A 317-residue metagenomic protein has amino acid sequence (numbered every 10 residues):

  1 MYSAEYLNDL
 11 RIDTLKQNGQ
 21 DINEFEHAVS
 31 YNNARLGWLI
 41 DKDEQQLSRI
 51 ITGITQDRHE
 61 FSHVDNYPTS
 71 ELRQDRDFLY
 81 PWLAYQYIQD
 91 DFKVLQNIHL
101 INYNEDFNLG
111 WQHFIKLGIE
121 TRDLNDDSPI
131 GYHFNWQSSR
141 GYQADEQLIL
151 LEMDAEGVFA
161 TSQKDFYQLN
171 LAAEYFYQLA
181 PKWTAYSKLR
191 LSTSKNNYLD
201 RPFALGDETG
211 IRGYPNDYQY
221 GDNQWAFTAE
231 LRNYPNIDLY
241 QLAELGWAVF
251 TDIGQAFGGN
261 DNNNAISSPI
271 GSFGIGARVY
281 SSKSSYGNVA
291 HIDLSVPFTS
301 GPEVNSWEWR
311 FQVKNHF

Functional and structural regions predicted by a protein language model:
M1-D9, L15, Q20-E44, Y67-L109 (+10 more regions): Outer-membrane beta-barrel initiation region
Y6-N8, I54-Q56, A155: Short, structured patches in soluble enzyme cores that scaffold and shape functional sites
R11-D13, F61-H63, Y198, G258: Short acidic/His/Gly/Ser-rich catalytic and metal-binding motifs that mark active-site loops of diverse hydrolases
Q45-L47, N108-G110, A180-T184: Short gly/pro-enriched beta-turn/loop segments at secondary-structure junctions
I50-S62: Membrane-embedded hairpin module used as a gating/binding unit in multi-pass transport and secretion proteins
I54-T55, N66-E71, S295: Charge-rich, low-complexity terminal tails
E60-S62, R76, Q219: C-terminal region/CTD detector
H113-F317: C-terminal transmembrane beta-barrel domains of outer membrane proteins
